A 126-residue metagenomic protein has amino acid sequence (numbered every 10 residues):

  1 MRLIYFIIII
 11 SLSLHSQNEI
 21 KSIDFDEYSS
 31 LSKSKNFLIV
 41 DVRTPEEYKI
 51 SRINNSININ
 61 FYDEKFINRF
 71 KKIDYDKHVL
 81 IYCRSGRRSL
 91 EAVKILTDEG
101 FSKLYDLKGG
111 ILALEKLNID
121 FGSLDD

Functional and structural regions predicted by a protein language model:
M1-I9: Sec-dependent signal peptide recognition, specifically the positively charged N-region followed immediately by
R2-L3, L14-D26, S34-F37, E46-K77 (+1 more regions): Rhodanese-like catalytic fold shared by cysteine-dependent sulfurtransferases and DSP/PTP-type phosphatases
S30: Extracytoplasmic
I39-D41: Structural scaffold elements adjacent to functional motifs in cytosolic proteins
Y82: Short, surface-exposed ligand- or partner-binding patches at beta-edge/loop junctions that are enriched in aromatics
